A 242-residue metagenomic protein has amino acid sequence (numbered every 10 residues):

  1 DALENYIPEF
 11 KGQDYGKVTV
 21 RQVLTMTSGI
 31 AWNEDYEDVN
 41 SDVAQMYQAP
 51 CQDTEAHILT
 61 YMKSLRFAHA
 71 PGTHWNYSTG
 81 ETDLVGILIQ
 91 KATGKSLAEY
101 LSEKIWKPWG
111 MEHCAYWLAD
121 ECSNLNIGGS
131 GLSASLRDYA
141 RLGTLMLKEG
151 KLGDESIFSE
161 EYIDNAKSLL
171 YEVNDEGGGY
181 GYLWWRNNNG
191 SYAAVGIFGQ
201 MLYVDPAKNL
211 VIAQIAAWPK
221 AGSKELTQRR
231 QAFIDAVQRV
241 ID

Functional and structural regions predicted by a protein language model:
D1-A31, S64, A92-G129, A134: Active-site helix/loop module of the DD-peptidase/beta-lactamase fold, centered on the serine-lysine SxxK catalytic
A2, V23, Y61-M62, W75-I105 (+2 more regions): Alpha-helical scaffold elements that line and support the substrate/ligand-binding pocket of soluble hydrolases
Q22-T25, N76, H113-W117, G131-S133 (+4 more regions): Structural recognition of the beta-strand scaffold that forms the well-ordered cores of secreted hydrolase catalytic
S41-Q52, I58: Amphipathic alpha-helical interface segments
V43, L65-P71, E81-D83, E121-G128 (+1 more regions): Flexible glycine/proline-enriched surface loops and loop-helix/loop-strand junctions
Q90-S102, G150-F158, D175: Structural helix-adjacent loops and short alpha-helical linkers that scaffold large soluble proteins
E112-Y116, E160-A213: Active-site Gly/Thr loop motif
G196-D242: Structured C-terminal helix/loop/strand segments within mature extracytoplasmic catalytic/sensor domains
